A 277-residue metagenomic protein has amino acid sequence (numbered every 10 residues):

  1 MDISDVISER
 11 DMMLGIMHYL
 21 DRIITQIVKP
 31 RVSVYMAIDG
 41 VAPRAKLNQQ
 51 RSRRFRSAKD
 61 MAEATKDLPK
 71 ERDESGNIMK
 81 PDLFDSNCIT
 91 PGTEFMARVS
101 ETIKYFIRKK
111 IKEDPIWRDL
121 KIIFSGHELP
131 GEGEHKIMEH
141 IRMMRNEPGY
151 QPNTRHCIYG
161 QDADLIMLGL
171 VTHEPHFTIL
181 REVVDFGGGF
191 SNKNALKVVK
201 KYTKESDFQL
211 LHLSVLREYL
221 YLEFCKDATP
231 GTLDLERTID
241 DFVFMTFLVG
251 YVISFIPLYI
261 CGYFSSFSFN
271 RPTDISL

Functional and structural regions predicted by a protein language model:
M1-L277: Noncatalytic, typically N-terminal accessory segments of nucleic acid-processing enzymes and closely related
